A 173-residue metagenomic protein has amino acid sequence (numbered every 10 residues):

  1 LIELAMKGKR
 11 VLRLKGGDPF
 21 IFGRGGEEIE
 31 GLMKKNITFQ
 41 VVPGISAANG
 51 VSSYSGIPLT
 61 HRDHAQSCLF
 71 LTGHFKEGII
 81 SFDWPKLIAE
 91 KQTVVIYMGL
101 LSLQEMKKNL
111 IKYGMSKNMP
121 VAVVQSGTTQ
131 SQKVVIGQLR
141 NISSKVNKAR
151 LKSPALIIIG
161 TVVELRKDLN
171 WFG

Functional and structural regions predicted by a protein language model:
E3-H74: Short glycine-cluster motifs
M6-L12, R24, E30, S67 (+1 more regions): A contiguous loop/helix-start segment that scaffolds small-molecule binding in enzyme catalytic cores
